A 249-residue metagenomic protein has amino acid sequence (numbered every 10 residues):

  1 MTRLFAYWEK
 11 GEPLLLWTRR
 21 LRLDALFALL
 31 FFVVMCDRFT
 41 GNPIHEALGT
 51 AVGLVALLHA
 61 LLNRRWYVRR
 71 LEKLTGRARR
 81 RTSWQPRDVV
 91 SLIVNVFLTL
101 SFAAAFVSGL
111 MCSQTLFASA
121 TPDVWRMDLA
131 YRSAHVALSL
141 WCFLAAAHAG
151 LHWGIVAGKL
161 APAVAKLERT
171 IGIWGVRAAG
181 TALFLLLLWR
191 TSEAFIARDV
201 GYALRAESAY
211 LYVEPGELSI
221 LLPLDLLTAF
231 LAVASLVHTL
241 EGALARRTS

Functional and structural regions predicted by a protein language model:
M1-S249: Membrane-embedded alpha-helical bundles that constitute the cytochrome b-like, heme-associated redox core of multi-pass
